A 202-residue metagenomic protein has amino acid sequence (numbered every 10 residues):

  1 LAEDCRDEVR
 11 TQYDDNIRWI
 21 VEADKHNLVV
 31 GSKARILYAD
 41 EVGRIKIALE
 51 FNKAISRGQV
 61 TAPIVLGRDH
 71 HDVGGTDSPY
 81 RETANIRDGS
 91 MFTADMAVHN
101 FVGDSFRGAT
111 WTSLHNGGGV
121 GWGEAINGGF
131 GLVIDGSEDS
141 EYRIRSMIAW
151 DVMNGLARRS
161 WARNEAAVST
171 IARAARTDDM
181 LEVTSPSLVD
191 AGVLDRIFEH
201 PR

Functional and structural regions predicted by a protein language model:
L1-N116, V120-G128, L132-R202: Ligand/cofactor-recognition surfaces for anionic moieties
